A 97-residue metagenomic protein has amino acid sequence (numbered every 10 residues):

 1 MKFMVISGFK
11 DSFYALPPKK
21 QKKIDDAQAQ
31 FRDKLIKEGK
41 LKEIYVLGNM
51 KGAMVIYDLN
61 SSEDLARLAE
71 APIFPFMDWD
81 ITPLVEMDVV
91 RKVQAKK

Functional and structural regions predicted by a protein language model:
M1-K97: Conserved, structured core segments of small domains
